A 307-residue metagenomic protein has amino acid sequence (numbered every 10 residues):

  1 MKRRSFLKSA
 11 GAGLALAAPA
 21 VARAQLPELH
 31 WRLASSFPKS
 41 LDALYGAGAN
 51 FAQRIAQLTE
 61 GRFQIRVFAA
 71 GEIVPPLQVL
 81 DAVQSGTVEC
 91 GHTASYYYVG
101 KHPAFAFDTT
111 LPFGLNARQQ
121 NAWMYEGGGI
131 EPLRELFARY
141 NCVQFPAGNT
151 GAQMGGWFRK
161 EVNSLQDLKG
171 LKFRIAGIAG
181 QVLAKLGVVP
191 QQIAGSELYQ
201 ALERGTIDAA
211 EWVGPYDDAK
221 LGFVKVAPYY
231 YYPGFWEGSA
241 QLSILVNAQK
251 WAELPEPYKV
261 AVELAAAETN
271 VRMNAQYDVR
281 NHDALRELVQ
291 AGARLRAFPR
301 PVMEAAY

Functional and structural regions predicted by a protein language model:
K2-A17, V21-Q120, G128-Y307: N-terminal secretory/targeting leader peptides
